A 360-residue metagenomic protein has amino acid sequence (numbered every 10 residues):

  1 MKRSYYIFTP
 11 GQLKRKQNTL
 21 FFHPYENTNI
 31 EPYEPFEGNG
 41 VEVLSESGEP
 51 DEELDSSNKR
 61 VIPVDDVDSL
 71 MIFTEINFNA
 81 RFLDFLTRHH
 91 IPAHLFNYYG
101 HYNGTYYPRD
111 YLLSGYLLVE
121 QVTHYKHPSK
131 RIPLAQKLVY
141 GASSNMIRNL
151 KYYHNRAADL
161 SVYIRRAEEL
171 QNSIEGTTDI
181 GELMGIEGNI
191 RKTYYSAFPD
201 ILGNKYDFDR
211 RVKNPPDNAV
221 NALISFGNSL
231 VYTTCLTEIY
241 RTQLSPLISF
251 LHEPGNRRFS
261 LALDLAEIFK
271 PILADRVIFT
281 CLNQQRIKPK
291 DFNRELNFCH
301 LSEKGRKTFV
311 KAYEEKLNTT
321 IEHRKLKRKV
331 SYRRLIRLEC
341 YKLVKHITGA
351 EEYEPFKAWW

Functional and structural regions predicted by a protein language model:
M1-P50, L54, V61, L113-W360: Active-site helix-to-loop segments that bind/position phosphate- or nucleotide-bearing substrates and donors across
D66-S69, T74-N145: A surface-exposed, charged beta-strand/loop segment in the N-terminal or early-internal portion of soluble proteins
